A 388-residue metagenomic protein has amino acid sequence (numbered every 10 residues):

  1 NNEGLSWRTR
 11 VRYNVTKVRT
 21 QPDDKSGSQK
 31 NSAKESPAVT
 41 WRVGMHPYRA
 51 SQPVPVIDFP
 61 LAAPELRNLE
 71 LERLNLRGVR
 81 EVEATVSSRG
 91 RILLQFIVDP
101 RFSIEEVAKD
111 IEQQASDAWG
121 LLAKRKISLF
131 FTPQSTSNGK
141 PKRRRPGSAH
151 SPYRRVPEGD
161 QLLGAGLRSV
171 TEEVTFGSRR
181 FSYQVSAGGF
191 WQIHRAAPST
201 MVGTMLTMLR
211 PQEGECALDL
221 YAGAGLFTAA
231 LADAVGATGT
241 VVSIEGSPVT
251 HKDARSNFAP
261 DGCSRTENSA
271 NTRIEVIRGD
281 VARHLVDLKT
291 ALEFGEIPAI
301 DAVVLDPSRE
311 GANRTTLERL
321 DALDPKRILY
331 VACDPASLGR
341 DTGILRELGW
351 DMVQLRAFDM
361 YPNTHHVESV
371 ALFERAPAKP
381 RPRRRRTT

Functional and structural regions predicted by a protein language model:
N1-E83, S87-R89: Extended interfacial segments that mediate partner engagement and assembly in macromolecular machines
T9, I92, G214-E215: Nucleotide donor/acceptor-binding cores
R12-N14, E83, Q95-I97, E173 (+1 more regions): Residue-level recognition of well-ordered beta-strand positions that form the cores of beta-sheet-rich folds across
V15, P47, F96-V98, V185 (+1 more regions): Flexible glycine-/small-residue-rich
T20-Y48, G90-F96, S128, P141 (+3 more regions): Short, well-ordered strand-loop elements centered on a beta-strand within folded domains, enriched for acidic residues
A50-I92, F96-S135: Internal alpha/beta scaffold segment
F102-T388: Rossmann-like S-adenosyl-L-methionine
